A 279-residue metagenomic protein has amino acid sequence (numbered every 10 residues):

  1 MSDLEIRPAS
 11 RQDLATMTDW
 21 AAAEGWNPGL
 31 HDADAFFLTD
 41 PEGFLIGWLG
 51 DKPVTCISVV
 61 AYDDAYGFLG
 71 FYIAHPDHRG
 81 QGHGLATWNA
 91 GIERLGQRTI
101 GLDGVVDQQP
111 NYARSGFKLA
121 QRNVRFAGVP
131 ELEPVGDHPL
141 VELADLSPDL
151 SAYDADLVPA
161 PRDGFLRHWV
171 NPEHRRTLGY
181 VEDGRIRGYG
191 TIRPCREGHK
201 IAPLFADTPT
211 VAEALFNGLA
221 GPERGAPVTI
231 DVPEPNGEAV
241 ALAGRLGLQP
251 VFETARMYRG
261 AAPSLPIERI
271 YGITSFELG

Functional and structural regions predicted by a protein language model:
L4-T16, H138-D149: A short beta-loop-alpha structural element at the N-terminal edge of CoA-dependent acyl/N-acetyltransferase catalytic
L14, D19-H31, Y153-D163: Helix-loop element at the rim of GNAT/NAT acetyltransferase active sites that forms part of the acceptor-substrate
A35-T55, F68, T99, R122 (+2 more regions): A short helix-loop-beta-strand connector motif used in the catalytic cores of GNAT acetyltransferases and, in some
A61-L69, H78-R79, P194-I201: A conserved beta-turn-beta hairpin within the catalytic core of GNAT-like acetyltransferases that forms part
A74, G80-E93, P209-G221, A241: Conserved acetyl-CoA-binding loop-helix of GNAT-fold acetyltransferases
R94-V106, R224-P233: Conserved GNAT acetyl-CoA-binding A-motif
G104, S115-P134, R193, P203 (+1 more regions): Active-site/acyl-donor-binding loops of N-acyltransferases
G116-K200, T210: Amide-forming acyltransferase catalytic core, primarily the GNAT-like/NAT-type and related acyltransferase folds
